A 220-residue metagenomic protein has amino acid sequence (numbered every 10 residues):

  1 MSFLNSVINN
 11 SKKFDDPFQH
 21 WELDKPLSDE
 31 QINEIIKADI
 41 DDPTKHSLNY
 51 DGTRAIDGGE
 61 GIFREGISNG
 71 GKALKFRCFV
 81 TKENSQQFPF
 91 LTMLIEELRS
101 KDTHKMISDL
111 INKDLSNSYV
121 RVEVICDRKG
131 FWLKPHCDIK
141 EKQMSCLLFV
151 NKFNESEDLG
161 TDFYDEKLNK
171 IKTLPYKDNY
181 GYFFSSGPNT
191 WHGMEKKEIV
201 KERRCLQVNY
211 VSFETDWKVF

Functional and structural regions predicted by a protein language model:
F3, N9-M106, L110: Non-heme Fe(II)/2-oxoglutarate
F18, Q143-S145: Short, surface-exposed beta-edge/turn micro-motifs
N49-T53, R121-C126: Short linear loop/turn motifs
E96, D114-S116, P135-I139: Short, conserved, surface-exposed binding loops centered on an aromatic residue
H104, K113-L115, K129: Structured alpha/beta reader/binder surfaces that contact nucleic acids or chromatin modification marks
N112-E123: A short coil-to-beta-strand element that immediately follows conserved catalytic motifs
I125, G130-Q143, V150-F220: Catalytic core of Fe(II)/2-oxoglutarate
